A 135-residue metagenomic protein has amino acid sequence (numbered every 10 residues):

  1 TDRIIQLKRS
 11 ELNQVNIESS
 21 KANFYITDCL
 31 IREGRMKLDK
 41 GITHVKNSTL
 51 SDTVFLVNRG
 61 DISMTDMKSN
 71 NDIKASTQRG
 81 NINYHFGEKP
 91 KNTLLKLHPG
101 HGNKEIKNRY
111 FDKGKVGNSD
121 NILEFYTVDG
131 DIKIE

Functional and structural regions predicted by a protein language model:
T1-D39: Right-handed parallel beta-helix
T27-D28, E33-G34, H44-E135: Short, surface-exposed interaction patches in beta-rich subdomains that mediate adhesion/assembly near membranes
